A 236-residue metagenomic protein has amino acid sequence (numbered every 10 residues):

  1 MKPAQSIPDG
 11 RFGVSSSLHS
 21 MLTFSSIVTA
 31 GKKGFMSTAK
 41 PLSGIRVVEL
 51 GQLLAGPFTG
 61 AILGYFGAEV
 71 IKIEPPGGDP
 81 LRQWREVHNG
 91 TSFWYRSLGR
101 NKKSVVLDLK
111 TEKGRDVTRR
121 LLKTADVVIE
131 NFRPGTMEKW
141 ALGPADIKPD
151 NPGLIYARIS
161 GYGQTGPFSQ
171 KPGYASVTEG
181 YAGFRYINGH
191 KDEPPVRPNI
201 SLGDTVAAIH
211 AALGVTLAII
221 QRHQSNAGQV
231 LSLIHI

Functional and structural regions predicted by a protein language model:
K2, D9, K32-K33: Intrinsically disordered, low-complexity polyampholyte segments enriched for Lys and acidic residues
P3-S6, G77: Intrinsically disordered, low-complexity regions enriched in Ser/Pro/Gly/Gln/His and often acidic
Q5, S232-H235: Residue-level detector of conserved catalytic or cofactor/ligand-binding positions in enzyme active sites
S6, R11, S15-S20, S25-S26: Low-acidity, Ser/Thr- and Arg-rich intrinsically disordered low-complexity segments
L22-N226, I234: N-terminal helix-loop segment corresponding to the beta1-alpha1 unit of nucleotide/adenylate-binding folds
Q229: Flexible, acidic loop-helix segments that line cofactor/substrate-binding pockets
